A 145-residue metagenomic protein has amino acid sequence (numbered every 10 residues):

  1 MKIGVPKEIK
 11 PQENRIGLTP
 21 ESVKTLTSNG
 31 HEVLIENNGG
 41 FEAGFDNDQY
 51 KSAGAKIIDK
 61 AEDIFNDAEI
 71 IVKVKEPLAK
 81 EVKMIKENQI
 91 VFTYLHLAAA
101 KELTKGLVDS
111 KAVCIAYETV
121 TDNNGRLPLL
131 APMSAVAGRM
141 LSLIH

Functional and structural regions predicted by a protein language model:
K2-G106, S110: An N-terminal-biased, well-structured beta-alpha scaffold segment characteristic of Rossmann-like dinucleotide-binding
L107-A137: Rossmann-like dinucleotide/flavin-binding elements
L141: Residues forming the flavin
I144-H145: Conserved small/polar residues in nucleotide/adenosyl-binding loops
